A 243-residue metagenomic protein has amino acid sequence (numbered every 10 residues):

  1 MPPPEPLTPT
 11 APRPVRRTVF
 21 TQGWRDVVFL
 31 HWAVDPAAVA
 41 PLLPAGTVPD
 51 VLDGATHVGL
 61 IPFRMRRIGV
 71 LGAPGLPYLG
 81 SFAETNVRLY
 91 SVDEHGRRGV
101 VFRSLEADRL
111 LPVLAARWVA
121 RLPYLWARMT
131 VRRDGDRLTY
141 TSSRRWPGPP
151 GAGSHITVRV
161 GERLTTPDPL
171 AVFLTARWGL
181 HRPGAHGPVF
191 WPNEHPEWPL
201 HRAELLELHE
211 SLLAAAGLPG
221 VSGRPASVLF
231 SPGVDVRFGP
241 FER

Functional and structural regions predicted by a protein language model:
M1-L71, H201, L206, L213 (+1 more regions): Hydrophobic, proline/glycine-rich low-complexity stretches
P3-T8, L76-Y90, V131-D136: Short, surface-exposed, charge-dense and proline/glycine-enriched linear segments
T10, V15, A73-P77, S81-A83 (+3 more regions): Active-site-adjacent core segments of small-molecule enzymes
V27, N86-R243: Internal, well-folded beta-alpha domain core
D50-G54, G72, F82, L111-P112 (+1 more regions): Short, surface-exposed linear patches
H57-A107: Extended, compositionally biased
